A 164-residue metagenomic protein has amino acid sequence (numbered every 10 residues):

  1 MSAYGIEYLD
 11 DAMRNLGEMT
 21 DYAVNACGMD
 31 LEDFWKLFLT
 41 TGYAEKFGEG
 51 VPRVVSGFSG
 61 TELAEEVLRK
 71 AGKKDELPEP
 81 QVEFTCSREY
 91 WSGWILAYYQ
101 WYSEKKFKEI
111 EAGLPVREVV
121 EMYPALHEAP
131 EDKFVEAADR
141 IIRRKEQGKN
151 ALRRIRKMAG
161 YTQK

Functional and structural regions predicted by a protein language model:
M1-S2, G72, Y161: Intrinsically disordered, low-complexity and often Lys/Arg-enriched segments
S2-A3, E7-D10, C86-Y102, L114-A125: A structured, charge-rich N-terminal accessory region that forms the first stable segment of a protein and links
L9, M13-E66: N-terminal interaction modules that seed assembly of large macromolecular complexes
T40, A44, E66-L77, A97-K105: Amphipathic alpha-helical interaction surfaces
P52-F84, R88: Long, compositionally biased
K105-E111: Thiolate-centered catalytic microenvironments shared by cysteine-dependent enzyme domains
E121-Q163: Glycine-rich, aromatic-bearing surface loops/beta-hairpins
